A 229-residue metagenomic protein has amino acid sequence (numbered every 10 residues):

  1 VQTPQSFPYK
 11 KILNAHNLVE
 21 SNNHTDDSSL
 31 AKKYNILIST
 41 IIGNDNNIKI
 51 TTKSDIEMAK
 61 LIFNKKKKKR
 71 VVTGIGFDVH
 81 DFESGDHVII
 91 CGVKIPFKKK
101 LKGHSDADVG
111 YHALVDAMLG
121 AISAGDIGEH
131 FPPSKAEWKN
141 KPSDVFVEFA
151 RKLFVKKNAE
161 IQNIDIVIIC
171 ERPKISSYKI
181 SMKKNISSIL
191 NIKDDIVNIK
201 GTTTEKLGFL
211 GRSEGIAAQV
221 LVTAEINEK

Functional and structural regions predicted by a protein language model:
V1-V71: Conserved alpha/beta core of the MobA/IspD/sugar-nucleotide pyrophosphorylase nucleotidyltransferase superfamily
I12-A15, A31-Y34, A59, L114 (+3 more regions): Buried hydrophobic packing segments
K49-T51, A59, C91, L221-E225: Short beta-strand-to-turn element immediately C-terminal to the catalytic PLP-Schiff-base lysine in fold type I
K53, Y178, R212-I216: A short, glycine/Asx- and small/polar-enriched loop/turn that sits immediately N-terminal to a beta-strand
L61-I180, L190: RNase III-family endoribonuclease catalytic core
D165-C170, K174, I180-L210: Short, conserved loop-to-beta-strand elements that form functional interface hotspots
L210-K229: C-terminal edge-of-domain segments
